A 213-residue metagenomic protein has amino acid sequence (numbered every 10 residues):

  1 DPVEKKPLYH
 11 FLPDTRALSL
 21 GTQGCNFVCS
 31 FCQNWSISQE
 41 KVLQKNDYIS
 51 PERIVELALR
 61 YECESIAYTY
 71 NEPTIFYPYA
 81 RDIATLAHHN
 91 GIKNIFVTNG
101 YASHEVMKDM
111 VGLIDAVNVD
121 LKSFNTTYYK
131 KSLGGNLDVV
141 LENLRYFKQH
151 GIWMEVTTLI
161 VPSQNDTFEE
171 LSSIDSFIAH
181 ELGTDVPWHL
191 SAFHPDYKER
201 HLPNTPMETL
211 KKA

Functional and structural regions predicted by a protein language model:
D1-E4, A17, K41, A67 (+2 more regions): Short, functionally important structural connectors and interaction interfaces within domains
D1-G21, W35-Q39: N-terminal [4Fe-4S]-dependent radical SAM core
Q23-W35: Local cysteine-cluster metal-coordination motifs and their immediate loop/turn environment, predominantly Fe-S cluster
Q33-E40, Y61-E64: Gly-rich Lys/Arg/Thr-decorated short loops/hinges at beta-loop-alpha junctions or inter-strand turns that position
I37-Y48, H89: A short alpha->loop->secondary-structure connector
Y48-L202: Conserved AdoMet/S-adenosylmethionine-binding subsite of the radical SAM
P206, L210-A213: Short, intrinsically disordered, charge-balanced linker/junction segments flanking boundaries in proteins
